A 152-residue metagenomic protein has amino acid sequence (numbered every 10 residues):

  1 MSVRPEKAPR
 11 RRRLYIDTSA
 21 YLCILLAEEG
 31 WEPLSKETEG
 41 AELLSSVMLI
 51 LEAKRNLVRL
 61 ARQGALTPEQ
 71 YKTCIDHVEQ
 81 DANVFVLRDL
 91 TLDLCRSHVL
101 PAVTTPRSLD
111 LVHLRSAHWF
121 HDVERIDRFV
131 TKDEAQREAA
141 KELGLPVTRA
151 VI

Functional and structural regions predicted by a protein language model:
M1-I50, L60-K72: Short, well-structured N-terminal submotif of metal-dependent ribonuclease cores
M1-R13, S46, W119-I152: Acidic, PIN/NYN-like endoribonuclease modules and their adjacent C-terminal/linker elements
C23-L25, N56, A139-A140: Residues that scaffold the ATP/ADP-binding catalytic core of kinase and kinase-like folds
E29, L51-E52, A135-E138: Short alpha-helical
E37-G40, D81, V123: Alpha-helix C-cap/termination motif
M48-A102, F120: Active-site-proximal, substrate-binding regions of enzyme catalytic domains and RNA-binding/basic surfaces
V84-A135, L145: Active-site neighborhoods of divalent-metal-dependent phosphate/nucleic-acid chemistry enzymes
